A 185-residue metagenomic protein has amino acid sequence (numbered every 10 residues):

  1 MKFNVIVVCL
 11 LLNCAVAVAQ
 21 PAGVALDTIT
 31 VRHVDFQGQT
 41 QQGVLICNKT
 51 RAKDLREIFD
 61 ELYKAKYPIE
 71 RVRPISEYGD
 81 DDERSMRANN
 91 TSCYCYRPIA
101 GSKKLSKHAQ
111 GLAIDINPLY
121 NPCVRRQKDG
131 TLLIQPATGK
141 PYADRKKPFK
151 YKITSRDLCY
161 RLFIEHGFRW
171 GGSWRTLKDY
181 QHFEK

Functional and structural regions predicted by a protein language model:
V5-C14: Bacterial N-terminal signal peptides
A17-A19: Boundary at the C-terminal end of the N-terminal hydrophobic targeting segment
A22-A25, L105-G111, I164: Extracellular/periplasmic catalytic domains that process cell-envelope and extracellular macromolecules
G23-M86: Active-site acidic/histidine clusters and adjacent loop/turn architecture that either coordinate catalytic ions
R51-I58, L112, S155-C159: Stable alpha-helical elements in mature extracytoplasmic
R84-L119: Mid-length scaffold segments of soluble, non-membrane domains
I99-G101, I114-K185: Catalytic cores and adjacent binding grooves of peptidoglycan-active enzymes
